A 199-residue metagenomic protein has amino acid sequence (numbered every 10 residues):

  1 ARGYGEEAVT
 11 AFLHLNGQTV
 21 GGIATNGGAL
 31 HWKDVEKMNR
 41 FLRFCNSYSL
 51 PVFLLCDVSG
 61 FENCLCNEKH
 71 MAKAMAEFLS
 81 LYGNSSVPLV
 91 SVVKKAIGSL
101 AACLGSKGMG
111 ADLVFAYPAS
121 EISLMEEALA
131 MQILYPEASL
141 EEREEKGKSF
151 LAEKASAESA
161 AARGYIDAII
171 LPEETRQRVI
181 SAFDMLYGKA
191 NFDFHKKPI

Functional and structural regions predicted by a protein language model:
A1-I199: Ligand-binding clefts of soluble mixed alpha/beta catalytic domains
